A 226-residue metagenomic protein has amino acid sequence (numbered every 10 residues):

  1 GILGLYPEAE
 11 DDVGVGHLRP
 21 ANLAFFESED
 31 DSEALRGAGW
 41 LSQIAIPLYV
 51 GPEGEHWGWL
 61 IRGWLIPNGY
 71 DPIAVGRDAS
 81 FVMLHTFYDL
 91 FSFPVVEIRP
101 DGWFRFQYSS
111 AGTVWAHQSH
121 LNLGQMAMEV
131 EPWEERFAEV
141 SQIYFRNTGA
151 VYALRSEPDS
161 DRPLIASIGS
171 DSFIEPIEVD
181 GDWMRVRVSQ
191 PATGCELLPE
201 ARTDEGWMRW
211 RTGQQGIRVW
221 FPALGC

Functional and structural regions predicted by a protein language model:
G1-G149, S156-I165, R187-C226: Boundary regions of SH3-family modules and the immediately adjacent low-complexity/disordered segments in eukaryotic
S170-S172: Loop/turn positions that initiate beta-strands
I177-D182: Short, charged beta-turn/beta-strand-edge "cap" motif at the junction between a beta-strand and an adjacent loop
